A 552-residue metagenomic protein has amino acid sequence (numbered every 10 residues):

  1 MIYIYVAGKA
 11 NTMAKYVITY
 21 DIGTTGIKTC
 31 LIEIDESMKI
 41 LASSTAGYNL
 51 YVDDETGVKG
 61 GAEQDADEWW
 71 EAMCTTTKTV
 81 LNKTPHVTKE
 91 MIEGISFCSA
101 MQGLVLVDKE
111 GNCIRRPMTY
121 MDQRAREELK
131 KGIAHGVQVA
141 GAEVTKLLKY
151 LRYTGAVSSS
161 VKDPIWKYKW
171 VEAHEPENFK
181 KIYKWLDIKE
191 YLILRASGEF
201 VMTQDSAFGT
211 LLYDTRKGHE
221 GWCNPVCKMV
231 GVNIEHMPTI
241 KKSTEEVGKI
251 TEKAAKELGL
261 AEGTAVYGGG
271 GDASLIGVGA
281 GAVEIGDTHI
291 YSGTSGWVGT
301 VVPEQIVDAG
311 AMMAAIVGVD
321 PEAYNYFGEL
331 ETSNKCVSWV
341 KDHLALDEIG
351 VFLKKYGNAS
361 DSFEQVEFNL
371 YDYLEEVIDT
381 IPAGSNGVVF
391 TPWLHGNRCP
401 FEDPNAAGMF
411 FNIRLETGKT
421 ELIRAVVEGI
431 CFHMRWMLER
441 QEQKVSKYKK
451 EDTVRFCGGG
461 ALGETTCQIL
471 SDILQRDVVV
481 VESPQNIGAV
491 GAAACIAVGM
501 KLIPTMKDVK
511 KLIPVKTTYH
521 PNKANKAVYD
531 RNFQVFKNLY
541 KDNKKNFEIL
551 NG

Functional and structural regions predicted by a protein language model:
M1, C336, H343-N358, M500-G552: Acidic, glycine/GT-rich loop-and beta-edge segments that sit at the periphery of enzyme/chaperone cores
I2-R116, E127, A255-K256, L260-A265 (+5 more regions): N-terminal glycine/serine-rich phosphate-binding loop of ATP-dependent small-molecule kinases, especially carbohydrate
G26, K242-I250, G270, T294-G296 (+1 more regions): Glycine-rich phosphate-binding loops at beta-strand->alpha-helix junctions
K28-C30, S197-G198, M202, N358-G408: Conserved ATP-utilizing enzyme core subdomain
E55-G60, D67, C74-Q365, N369: Glycine-rich phosphate-binding/catalytic subdomain of phosphoryl-transfer and nucleotide/sugar-phosphate-processing
T75-K83, A273, L422-D452, G499 (+1 more regions): Phosphate/ATP-binding catalytic cores across multiple sugar-kinase/actin-like superfamilies, primarily ASKHA
K130, L275-G279, G328-N334, S338-K341 (+6 more regions): Glycine-rich phosphate-binding/hydrolytic loop that grips phosphoryl groups
I381-V479: Activation-segment/catalytic-loop signature of the eukaryotic protein kinase fold
